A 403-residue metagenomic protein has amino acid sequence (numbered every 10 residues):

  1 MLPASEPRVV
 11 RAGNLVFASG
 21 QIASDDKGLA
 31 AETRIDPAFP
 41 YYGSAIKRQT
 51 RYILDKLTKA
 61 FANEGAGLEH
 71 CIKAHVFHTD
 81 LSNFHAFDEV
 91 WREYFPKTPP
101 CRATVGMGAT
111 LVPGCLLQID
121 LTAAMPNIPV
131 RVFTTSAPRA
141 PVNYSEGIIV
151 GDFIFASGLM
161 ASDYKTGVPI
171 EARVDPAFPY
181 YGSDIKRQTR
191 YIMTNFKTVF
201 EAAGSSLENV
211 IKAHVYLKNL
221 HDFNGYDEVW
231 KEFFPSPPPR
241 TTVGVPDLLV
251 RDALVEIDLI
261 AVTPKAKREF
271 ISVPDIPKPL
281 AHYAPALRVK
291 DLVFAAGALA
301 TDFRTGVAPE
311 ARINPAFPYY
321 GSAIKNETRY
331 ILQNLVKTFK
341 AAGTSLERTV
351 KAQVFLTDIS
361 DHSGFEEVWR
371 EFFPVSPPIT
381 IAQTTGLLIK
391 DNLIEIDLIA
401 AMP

Functional and structural regions predicted by a protein language model:
M1-D55, K59-K73, F77-T194, T198-K212 (+3 more regions): N-terminal presequence-like segments and the immediate start of the first folded domain
